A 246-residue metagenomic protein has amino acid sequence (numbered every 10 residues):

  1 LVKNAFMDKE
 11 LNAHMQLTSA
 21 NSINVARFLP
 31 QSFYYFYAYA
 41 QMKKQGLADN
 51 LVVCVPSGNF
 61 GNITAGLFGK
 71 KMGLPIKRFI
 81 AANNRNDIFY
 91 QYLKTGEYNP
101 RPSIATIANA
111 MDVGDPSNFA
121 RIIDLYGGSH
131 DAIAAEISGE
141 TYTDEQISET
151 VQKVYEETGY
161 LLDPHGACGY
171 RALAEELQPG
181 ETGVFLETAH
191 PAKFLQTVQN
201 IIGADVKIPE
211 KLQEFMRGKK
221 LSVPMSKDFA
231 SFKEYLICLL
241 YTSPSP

Functional and structural regions predicted by a protein language model:
L1-L240: PLP-dependent amino-acid enzyme catalytic core
Y241-P246: Conserved small/polar residues in nucleotide/adenosyl-binding loops
